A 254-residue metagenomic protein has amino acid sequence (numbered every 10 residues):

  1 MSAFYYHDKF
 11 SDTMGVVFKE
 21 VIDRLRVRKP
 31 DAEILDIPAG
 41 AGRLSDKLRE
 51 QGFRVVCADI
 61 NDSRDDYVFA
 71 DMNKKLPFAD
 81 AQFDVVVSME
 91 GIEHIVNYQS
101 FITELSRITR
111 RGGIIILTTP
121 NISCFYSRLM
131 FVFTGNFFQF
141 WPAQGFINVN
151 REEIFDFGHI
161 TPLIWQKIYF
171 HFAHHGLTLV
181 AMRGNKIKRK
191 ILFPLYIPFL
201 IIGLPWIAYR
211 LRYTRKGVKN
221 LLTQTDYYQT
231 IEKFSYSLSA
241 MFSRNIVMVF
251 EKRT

Functional and structural regions predicted by a protein language model:
A3-V16, R43, K47, V96-E104 (+2 more regions): S-adenosyl-L-methionine-dependent methyltransferase catalytic module, highlighting the catalytic core
D12-P30: Conserved alpha-helix/loop element of class I SAM-dependent methyltransferases that forms part of the SAM/SAH-binding
D31-G40: Conserved class I S-adenosyl-L-methionine
E33, R54, Q82-D84, I114: Structural signature of beta-strand start/N-cap positions in the alpha/beta core of ABC transporter nucleotide-binding
A39-K74: Class I SAM-dependent methyltransferase SAM/SAH-binding core
N73-V86: A short acidic, Gly/Pro-enriched loop at the edge of an enzyme's catalytic core that lines a small-molecule cofactor
K74, E93, C124: Active-site micro-motifs of SAM-dependent methyltransferase domains
S88-G91: A short beta-strand submotif of the Rossmann-like class I SAM-dependent methyltransferase core that lines
